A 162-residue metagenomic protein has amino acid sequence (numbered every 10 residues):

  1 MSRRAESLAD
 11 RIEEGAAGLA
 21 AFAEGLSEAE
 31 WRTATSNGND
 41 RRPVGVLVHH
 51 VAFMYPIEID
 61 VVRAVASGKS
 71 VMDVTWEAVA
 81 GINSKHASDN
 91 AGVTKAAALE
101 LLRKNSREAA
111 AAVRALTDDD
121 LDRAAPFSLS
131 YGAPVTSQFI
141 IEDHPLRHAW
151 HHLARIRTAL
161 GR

Functional and structural regions predicted by a protein language model:
M1-L8, P56-N105, R162: Short, helix-capping/interhelical loops that line the mouth of catalytic, cofactor-, or ligand-binding pockets
S2-E30, F53-D60, A64, D143-W150: Alpha-helical bundle segments that constitute or directly flank the non-heme di-iron/ferroxidase center
E6-A9, E13, V48, A52 (+4 more regions): Short amphipathic alpha-helical segments with heptad-repeat character
R11, F22, V65, L101 (+4 more regions): Residues that form generic nucleotide/phosphate-binding pockets
A21-E24, E28, P56-R63, R107 (+2 more regions): Charged/polar positions within long, soluble alpha-helices
E24-G38, R103: An N-terminal domain-start capping segment
T33-G81, A124-R162: Short, contiguous alpha-helical
